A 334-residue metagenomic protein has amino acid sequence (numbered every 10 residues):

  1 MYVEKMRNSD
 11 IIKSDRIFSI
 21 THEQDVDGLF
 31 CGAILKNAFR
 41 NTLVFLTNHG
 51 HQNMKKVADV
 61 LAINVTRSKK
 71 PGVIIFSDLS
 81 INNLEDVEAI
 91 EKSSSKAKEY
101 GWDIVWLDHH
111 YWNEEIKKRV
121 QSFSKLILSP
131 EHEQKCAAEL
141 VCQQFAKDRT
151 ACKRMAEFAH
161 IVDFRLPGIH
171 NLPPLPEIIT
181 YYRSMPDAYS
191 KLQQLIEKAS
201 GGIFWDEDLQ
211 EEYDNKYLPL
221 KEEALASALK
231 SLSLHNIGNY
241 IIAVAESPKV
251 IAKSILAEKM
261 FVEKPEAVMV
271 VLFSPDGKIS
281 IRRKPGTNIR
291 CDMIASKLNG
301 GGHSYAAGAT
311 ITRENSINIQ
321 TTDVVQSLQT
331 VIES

Functional and structural regions predicted by a protein language model:
Y2, K13-I17, K70-P71, A97-E99 (+1 more regions): Gly/His-enriched, cation/cofactor- and phosphate-binding structural elements
I12-V65, K70: Anionic-ligand anchoring segments at beta-strand to alpha-helix junctions in alpha/beta enzyme folds, i.e., glycine
D25, L35, D78, D108 (+4 more regions): Divalent metal-coordination and catalytic microenvironments
L29-I34, C136-L140, M293: Short amphipathic alpha-helical face segments that pack within enzyme cores and frequently flank/anchor catalytic
H49-H51, S80-L84, K249-V250: Short acidic, S/G/P-rich loop/turn micro-motifs used as interaction or catalytic elements
S77-R119: Active-site cofactor/cluster-binding pocket
Y111, K117-Q193: Short alpha-helices
F164-A252: Glycine-rich, Lys/Arg-enriched anion-binding loops that position phosphate/diphosphate groups for phosphoryl
